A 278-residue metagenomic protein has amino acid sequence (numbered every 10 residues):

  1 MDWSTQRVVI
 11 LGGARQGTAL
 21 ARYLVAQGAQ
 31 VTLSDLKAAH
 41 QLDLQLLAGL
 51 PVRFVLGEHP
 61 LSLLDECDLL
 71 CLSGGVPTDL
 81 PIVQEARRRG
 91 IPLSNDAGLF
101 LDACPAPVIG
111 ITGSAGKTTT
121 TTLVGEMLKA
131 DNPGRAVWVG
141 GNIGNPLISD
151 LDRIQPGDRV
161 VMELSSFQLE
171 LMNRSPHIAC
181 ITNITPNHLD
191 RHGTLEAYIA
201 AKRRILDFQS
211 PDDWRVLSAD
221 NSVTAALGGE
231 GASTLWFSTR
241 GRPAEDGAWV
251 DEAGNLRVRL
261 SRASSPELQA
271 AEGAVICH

Functional and structural regions predicted by a protein language model:
M1-D2, A38, L42, N95 (+2 more regions): Short, solvent-exposed coil/turn linker segments
M1-N95, L99: N-terminal leader/targeting and accessory segments in enzymes
Q6, L11-A14, G74, H192-I199 (+1 more regions): Adenine nucleotide phosphate-binding catalytic loops in nucleotide-utilizing enzymes
R7, G12, V52, V108-I111 (+4 more regions): Short, flexible coil/turn micro-motifs enriched in small/turn-prone residues
G13, D35-L36, S114, N142 (+2 more regions): Cofactor-binding loop segments of dinucleotide-utilizing enzymes, especially the Rossmann-like FAD- and NAD(P)+-binding
Q16, S34, S73, S114 (+2 more regions): Short linear Ser/Thr-Pro motifs
V25, S62-D65, G74-S233: Phosphate-binding loop of NTP-binding sites
T32-L36, V55-E58, S94-G98, W138-G140 (+2 more regions): Beta-strand->loop->alpha-helix junctions that form or flank phosphate-binding loops in nucleotide-handling enzymes
